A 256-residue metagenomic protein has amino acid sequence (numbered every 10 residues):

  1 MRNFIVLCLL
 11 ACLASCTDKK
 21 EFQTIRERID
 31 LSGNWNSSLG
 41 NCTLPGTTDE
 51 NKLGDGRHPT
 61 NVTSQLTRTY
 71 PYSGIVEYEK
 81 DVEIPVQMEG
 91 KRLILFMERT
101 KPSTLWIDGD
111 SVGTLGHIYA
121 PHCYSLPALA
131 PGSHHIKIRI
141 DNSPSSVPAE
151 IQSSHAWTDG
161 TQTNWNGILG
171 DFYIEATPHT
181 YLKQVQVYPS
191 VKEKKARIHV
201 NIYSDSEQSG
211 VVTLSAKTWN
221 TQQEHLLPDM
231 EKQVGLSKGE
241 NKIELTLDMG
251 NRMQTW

Functional and structural regions predicted by a protein language model:
M1-V6, C16-W256: Secreted/periplasmic carbohydrate-active enzymes, especially glycoside hydrolases
